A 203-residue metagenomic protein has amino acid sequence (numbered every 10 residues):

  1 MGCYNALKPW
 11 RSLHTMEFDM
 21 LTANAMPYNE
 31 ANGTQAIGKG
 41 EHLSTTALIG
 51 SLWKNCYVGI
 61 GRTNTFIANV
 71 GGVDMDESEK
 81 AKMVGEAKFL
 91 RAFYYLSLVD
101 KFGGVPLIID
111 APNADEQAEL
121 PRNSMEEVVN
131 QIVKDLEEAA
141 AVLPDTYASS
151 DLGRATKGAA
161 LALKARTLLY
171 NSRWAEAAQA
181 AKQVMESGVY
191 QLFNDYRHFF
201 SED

Functional and structural regions predicted by a protein language model:
M1-N32, V105, V129, V133-V142 (+1 more regions): An aromatic- and glycine-enriched ligand-binding surface/loop that stacks and positions planar moieties
G2-W10, N32-F102, Q117-E127, L136-S150: Conserved, well-structured interaction surfaces
G104-A111: Short, flexible, mixed-charge acidic loops at enzyme active sites
A111-Q117: Short glycine/proline- and charge-enriched loop/turn segments that cap or connect secondary-structure elements
